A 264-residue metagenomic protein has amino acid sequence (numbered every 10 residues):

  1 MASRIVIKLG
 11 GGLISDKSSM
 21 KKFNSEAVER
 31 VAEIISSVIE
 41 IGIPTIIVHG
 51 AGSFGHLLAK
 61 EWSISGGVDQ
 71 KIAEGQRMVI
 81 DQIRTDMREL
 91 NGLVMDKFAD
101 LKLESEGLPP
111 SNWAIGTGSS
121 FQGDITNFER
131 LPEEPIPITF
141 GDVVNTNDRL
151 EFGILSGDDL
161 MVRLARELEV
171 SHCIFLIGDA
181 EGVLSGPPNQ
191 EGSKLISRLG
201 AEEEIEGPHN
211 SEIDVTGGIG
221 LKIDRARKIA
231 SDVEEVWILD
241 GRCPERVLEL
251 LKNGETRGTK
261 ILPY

Functional and structural regions predicted by a protein language model:
M1-Y264: C-terminal catalytic "cap/lid" subdomain
